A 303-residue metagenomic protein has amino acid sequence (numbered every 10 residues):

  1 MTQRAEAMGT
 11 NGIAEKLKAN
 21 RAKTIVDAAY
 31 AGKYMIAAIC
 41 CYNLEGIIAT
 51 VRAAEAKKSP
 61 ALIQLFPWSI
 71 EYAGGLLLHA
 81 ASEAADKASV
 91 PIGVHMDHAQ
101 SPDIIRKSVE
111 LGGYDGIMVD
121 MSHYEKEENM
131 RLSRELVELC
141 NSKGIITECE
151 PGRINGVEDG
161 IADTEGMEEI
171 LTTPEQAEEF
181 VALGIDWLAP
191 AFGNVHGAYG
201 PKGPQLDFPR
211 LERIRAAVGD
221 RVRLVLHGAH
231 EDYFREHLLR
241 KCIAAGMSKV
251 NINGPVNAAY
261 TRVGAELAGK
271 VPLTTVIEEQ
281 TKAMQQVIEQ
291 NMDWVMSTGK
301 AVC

Functional and structural regions predicted by a protein language model:
T2-A37: N-terminal amphipathic alpha-helix/helix-capping segment at the start of soluble metabolic enzymes
L17, Y42, A73, M96 (+3 more regions): Residues that cap or flank secondary-structure elements
A22-A28, Y42-Q64, W68, L77-P91 (+3 more regions): Alpha/beta enzyme core
Y34-Y42, L65, S69, E279: A short N-terminal beta->alpha junction/helix N-cap motif
A37-Y42, V94-A99, M121, R223-D232 (+1 more regions): Histidine-centered catalytic micro-motifs
I70-E71, D232-F234: Acidic-and-aromatic substrate-binding clefts and catalytic sites of carbohydrate-active enzymes
H95, E148-E150, V225, N291: Generic enzyme active-site microenvironment
Y233-C303: C-terminal alpha-helical cap/extension of soluble enzyme domains
